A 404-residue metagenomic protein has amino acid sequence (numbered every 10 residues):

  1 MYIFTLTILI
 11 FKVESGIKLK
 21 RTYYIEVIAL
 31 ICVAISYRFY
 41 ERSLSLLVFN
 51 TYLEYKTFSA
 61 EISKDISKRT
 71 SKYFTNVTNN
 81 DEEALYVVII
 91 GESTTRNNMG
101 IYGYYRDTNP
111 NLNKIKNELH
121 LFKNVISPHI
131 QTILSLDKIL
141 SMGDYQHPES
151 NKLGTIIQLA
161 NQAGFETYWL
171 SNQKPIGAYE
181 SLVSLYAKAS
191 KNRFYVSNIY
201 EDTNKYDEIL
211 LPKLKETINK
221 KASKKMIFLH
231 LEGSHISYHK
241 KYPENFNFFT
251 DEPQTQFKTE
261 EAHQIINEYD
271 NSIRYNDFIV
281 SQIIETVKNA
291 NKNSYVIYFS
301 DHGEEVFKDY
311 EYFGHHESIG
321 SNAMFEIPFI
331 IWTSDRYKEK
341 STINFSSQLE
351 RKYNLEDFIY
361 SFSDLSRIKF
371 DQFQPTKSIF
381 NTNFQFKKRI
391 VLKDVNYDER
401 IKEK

Functional and structural regions predicted by a protein language model:
Y2-L6, E26-L30, Y37-I89, S93-Q254 (+3 more regions): Active-site-proximal alpha/beta segments of enzymes that process anionic O-linked groups
L6-G16, Q158, E285-N289, E317-S321 (+1 more regions): Membrane-interface soluble catalytic domains
E14-A29: Membrane-interfacial entry segments at the cytosolic side of transmembrane helices
K72-Y73, P212-E216, P253-V296, I331 (+1 more regions): A long, amphipathic alpha-helix that forms part of the scaffold/cap immediately adjacent to metal-dependent active
M99, I284, K308: Active-site-flanking alpha-helical
G103, D107, K292-N293, I297-Y337 (+1 more regions): Histidine-centered active-site microenvironments of extracellular/periplasmic hydrolases and transferases
W169-S171, M226-G233, D270-I273, Y295-S300 (+1 more regions): Short beta-strand segments
E244-Q264, R336-T342: Flexible internal linker/loop segments at domain or repeat junctions
